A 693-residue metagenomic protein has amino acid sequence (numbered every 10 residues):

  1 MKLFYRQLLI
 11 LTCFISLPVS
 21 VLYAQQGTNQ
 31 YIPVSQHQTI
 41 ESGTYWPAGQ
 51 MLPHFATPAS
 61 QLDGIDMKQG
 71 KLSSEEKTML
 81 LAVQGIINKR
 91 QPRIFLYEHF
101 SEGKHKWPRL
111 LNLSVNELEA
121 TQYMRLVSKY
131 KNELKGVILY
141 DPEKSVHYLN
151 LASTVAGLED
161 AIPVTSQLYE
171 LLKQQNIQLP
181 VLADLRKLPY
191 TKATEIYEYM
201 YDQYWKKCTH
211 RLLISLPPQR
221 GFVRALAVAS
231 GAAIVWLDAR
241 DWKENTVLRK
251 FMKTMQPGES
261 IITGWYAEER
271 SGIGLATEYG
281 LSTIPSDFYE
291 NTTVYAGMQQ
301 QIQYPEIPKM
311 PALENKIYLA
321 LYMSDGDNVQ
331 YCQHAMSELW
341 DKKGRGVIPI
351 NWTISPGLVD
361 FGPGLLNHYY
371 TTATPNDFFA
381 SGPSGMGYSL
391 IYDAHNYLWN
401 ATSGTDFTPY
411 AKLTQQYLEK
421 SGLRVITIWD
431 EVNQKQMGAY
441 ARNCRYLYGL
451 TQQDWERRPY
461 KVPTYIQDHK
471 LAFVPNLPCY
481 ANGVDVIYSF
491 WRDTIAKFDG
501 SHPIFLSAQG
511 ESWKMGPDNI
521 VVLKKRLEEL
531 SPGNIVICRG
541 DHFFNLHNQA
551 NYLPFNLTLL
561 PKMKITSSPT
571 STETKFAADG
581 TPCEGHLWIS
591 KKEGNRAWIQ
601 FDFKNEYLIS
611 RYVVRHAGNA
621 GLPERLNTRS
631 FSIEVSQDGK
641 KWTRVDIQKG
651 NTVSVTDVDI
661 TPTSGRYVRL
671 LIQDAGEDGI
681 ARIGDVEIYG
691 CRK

Functional and structural regions predicted by a protein language model:
L8-S20: Bacterial N-terminal signal peptides
G27-Y295: Preference for solvent-exposed, low-hydrophobicity sequence contexts
V235, F251, M255, L319 (+3 more regions): Catalytic grooves of carbohydrate-active enzymes
Y289-Y370: Active-site beta->alpha N-cap acidic-glycine motif
Y552-N605, R615-L626, I647-G650, D678 (+1 more regions): Disordered, acidic Ser/Thr/Pro-rich linker "stalks" and the adjacent N-terminal cap of the next globular domain
W642-T661: Extracellular carbohydrate recognition and processing domains and analogous Trp-centered ligand-binding platforms
L671-D678: Short beta-strand-plus-loop segments that form exposed binding edges in beta-rich domains
